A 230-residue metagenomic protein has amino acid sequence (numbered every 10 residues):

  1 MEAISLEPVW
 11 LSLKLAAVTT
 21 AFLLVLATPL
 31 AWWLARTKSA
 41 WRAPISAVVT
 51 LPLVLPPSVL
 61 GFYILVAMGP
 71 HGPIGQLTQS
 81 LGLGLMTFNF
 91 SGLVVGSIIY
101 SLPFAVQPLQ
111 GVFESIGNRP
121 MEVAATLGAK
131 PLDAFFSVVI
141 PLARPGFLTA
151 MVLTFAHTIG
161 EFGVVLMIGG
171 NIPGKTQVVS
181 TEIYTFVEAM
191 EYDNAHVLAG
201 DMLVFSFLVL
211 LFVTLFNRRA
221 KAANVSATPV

Functional and structural regions predicted by a protein language model:
M1-E7, I168-F207, L211, V230: Interhelical loop and adjacent transmembrane-helix boundary motif in polytopic membrane transport permeases
S5-L34, I98: Transmembrane alpha-helix signature in integral membrane proteins
A17, A21-P29, V48, L55 (+1 more regions): Generic alpha-helical transmembrane segments of integral inner-membrane proteins, especially permease/transport modules
A21, F104-L109, F113, G117 (+2 more regions): Transmembrane alpha-helices
W33-I64, M121, P145, T228-V230: Cytoplasmic-entry segments and transmembrane alpha-helices of multi-pass inner-membrane transporters
W41, Q110-M121, A125-T126, Y192 (+1 more regions): C-terminal transmembrane helix and the adjacent membrane-cytosol boundary/short C-terminal tail of inner/organellar
G61-I98, I168-I172: Membrane-interfacial helix termini and adjacent extracytoplasmic/periplasmic loops of multi-pass transporters
P70-G72, F147-T185: Non-cytoplasmic
